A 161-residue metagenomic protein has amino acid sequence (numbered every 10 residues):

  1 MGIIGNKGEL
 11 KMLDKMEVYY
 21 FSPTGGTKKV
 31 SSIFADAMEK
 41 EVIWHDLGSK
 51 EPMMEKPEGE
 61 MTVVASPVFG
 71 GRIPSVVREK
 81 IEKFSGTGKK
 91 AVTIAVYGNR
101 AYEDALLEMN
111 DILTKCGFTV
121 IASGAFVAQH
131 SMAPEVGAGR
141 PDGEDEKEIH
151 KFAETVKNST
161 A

Functional and structural regions predicted by a protein language model:
G2-E17, S22-V30, F34-A161: FMN-binding flavodoxin-like domain, especially the glycine-rich phosphate-binding loop
